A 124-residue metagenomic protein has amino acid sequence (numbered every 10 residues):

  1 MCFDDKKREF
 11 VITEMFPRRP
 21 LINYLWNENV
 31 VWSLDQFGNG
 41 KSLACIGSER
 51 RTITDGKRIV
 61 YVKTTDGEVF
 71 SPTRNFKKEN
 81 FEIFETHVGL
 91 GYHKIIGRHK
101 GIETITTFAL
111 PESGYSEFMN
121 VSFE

Functional and structural regions predicted by a protein language model:
M1-E124: Anionic coordination/interaction segments
